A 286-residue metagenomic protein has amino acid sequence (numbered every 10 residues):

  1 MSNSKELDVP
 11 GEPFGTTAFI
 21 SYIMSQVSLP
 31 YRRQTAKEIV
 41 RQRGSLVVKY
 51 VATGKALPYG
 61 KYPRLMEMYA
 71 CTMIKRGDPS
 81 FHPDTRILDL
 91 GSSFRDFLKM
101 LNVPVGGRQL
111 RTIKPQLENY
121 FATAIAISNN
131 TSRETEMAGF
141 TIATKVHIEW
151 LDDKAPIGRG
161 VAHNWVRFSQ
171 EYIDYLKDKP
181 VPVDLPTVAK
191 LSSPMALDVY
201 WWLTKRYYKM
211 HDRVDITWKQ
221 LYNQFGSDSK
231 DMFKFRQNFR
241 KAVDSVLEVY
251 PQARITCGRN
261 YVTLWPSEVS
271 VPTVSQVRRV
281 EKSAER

Functional and structural regions predicted by a protein language model:
M1-R286: Charged, alpha-helix-forming regions
